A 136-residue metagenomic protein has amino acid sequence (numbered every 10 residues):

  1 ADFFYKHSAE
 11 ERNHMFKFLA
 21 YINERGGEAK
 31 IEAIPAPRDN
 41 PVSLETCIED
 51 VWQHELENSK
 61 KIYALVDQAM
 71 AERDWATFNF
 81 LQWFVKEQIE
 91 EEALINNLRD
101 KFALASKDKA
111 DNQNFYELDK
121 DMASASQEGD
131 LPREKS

Functional and structural regions predicted by a protein language model:
A1-S136: Iron-associated oxidoreductase/ferritin-like identity signal
